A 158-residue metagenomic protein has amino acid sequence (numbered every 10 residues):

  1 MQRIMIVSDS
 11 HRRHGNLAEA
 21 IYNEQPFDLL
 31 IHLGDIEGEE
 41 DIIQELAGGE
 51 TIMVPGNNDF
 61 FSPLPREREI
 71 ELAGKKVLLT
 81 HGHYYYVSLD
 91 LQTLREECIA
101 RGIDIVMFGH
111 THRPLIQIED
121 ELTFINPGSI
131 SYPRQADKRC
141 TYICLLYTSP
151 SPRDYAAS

Functional and structural regions predicted by a protein language model:
M1-E50, D59-F61, P65-R66, D137-C140: N-terminal active-site segment of His-dependent metallophosphoesterases
M1-I4, I70-L78, I118-F124, L145-L146: Beta-strand-turn-beta hairpins that frame and shape the catalytic cleft of phosphate-ester-processing enzymes
I6-S8, L30-G34, I52-N57, L79-H81 (+2 more regions): Active-site neighborhood of phospho(di)ester-bond hydrolases with catalytic His/Asp-centered motifs
R12, G38, Y84, R113 (+1 more regions): Short active-site segment of divalent metal-dependent hydrolases/proteases that encodes the spacing between
R13-Y22, L79, Y86-C98: Pre-active-site segment of Zn-dependent metallo-hydrolases
E45, I52, S88-I143: Conserved beta-sheet core of the metallophosphoesterase superfamily
I52-N57, P63-Q92: Helix-adjacent hinge/juxtasegments
Y147-S158: Single conserved hydrophobic/aromatic residue that forms the stacking wall/gate of nucleotide- or nucleobase-binding
